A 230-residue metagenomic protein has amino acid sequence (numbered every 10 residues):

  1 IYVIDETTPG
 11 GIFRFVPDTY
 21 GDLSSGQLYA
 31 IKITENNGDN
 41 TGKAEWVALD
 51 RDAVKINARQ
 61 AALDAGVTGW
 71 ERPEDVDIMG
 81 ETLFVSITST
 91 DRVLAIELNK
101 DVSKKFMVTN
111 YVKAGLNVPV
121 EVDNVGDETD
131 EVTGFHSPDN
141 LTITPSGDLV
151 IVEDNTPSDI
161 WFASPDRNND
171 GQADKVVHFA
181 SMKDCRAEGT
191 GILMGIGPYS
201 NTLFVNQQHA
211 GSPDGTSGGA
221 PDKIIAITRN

Functional and structural regions predicted by a protein language model:
I1-N230: Sequence/structural signature of beta-propeller domains
